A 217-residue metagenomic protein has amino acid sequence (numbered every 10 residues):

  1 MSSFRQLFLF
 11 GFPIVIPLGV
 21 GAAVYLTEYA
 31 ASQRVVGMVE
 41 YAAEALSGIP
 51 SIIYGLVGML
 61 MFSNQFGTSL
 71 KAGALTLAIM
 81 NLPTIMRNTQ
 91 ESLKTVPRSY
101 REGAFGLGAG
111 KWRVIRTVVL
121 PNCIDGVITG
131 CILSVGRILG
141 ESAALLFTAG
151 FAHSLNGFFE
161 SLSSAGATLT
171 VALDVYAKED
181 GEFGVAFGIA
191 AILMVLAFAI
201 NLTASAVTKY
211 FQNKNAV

Functional and structural regions predicted by a protein language model:
M1-G11, V175-G184: Periplasmic/extracellular loop-to-transmembrane helix junction in inner-membrane transport proteins
S2, Q6-I14, L18, P50 (+3 more regions): Hydrophobic alpha-helical transmembrane segments of multipass integral membrane proteins, especially permease/channel
F10-A43, A204-Y210: Transmembrane-helix boundary motif in ABC transporter permease subunits
F12, T89, K111-A149: Transmembrane alpha-helices
E44-A78: Generic hydrophobic transmembrane alpha-helix motif, especially the helices
P50, L107-G108, P121: Glycine/proline-centered hinge or cleavage motifs at structural transition points of membrane proteins
Q90, K94, R98, I132 (+1 more regions): C-terminal transmembrane helix and the adjacent membrane-cytosol boundary/short C-terminal tail of inner/organellar
L145-M194: Interhelical loop and adjacent transmembrane-helix boundary motif in polytopic membrane transport permeases
